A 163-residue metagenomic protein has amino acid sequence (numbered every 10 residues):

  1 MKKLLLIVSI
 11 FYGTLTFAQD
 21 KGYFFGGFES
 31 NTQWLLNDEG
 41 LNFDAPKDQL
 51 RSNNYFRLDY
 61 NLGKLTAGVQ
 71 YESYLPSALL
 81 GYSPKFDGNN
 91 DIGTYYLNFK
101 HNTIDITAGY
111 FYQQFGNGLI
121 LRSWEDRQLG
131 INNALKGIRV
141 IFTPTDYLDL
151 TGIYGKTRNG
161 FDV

Functional and structural regions predicted by a protein language model:
M1-F25: Bacterial Sec-dependent N-terminal signal peptides
D20-V163: Outer-membrane beta-barrel channel domains
